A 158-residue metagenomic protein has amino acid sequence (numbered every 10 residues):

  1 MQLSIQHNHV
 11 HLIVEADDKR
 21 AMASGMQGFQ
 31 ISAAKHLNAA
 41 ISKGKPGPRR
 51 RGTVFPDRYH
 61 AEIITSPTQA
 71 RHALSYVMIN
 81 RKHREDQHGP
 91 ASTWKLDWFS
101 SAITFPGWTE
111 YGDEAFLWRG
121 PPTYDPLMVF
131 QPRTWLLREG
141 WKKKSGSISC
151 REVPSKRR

Functional and structural regions predicted by a protein language model:
M1-H7, A16-R158: Short Pro-Cys-Gly-centered "Cys-loop" motif that presents a nucleophilic cysteine in a tight turn
